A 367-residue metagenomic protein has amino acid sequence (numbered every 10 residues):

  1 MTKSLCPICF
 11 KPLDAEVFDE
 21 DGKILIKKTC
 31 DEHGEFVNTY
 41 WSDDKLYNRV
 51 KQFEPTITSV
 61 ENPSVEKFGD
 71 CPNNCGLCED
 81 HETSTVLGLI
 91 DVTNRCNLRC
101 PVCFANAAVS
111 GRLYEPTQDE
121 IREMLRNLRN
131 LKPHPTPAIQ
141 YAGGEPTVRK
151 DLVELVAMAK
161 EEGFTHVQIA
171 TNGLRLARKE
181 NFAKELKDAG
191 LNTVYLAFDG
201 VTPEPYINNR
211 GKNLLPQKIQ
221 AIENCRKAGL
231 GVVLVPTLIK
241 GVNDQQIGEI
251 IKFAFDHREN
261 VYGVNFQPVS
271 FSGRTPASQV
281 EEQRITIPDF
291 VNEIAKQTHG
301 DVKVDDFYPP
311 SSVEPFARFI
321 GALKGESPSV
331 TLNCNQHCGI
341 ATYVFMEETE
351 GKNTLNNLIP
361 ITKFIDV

Functional and structural regions predicted by a protein language model:
M1-D70, G76, K324-V367: Radical SAM enzyme core and accessory elements
G22-W41, L46, Q52-K184: Conserved alpha-helical substructure of the radical SAM core
L25, L87, T193, V233 (+1 more regions): Broad gene-expression machinery/nucleic-acid interaction feature
G111, T202-N208, R274-A277: A short acidic, helix-capping loop that chelates divalent metal ions and anchors anionic groups
E115, K212-L215, E281-P288: Short, conserved loop/turn and helix-capping segments at secondary-structure boundaries that abut family-defining
R122-Q140, R149-P268: Radical SAM/AdoMet-radical enzyme domain recognition
K227-V367: Radical SAM enzyme [4Fe-4S]-AdoMet core and its adjacent flexible, acidic and glycine-rich loops/tails across
